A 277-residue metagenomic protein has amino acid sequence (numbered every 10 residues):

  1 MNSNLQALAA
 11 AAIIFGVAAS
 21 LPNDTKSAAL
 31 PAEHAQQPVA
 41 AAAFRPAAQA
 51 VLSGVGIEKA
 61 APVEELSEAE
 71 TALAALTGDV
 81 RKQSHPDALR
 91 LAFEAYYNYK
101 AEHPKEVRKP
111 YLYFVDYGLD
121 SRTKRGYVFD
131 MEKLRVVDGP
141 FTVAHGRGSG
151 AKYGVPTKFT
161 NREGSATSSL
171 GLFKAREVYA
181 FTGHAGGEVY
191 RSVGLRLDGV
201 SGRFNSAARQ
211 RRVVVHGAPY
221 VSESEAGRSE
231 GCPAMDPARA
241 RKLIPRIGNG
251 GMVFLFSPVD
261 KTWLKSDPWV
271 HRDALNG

Functional and structural regions predicted by a protein language model:
M1-S27: Sec-dependent N-terminal signal peptides
L30-S229, A238-R246, G251-G277: Cell wall/extracellular polymer interaction/catalysis modules
C232: Short cysteine clusters
M235: A conserved hydrophobic position in a structured secondary element of the catalytic/binding core that shapes
